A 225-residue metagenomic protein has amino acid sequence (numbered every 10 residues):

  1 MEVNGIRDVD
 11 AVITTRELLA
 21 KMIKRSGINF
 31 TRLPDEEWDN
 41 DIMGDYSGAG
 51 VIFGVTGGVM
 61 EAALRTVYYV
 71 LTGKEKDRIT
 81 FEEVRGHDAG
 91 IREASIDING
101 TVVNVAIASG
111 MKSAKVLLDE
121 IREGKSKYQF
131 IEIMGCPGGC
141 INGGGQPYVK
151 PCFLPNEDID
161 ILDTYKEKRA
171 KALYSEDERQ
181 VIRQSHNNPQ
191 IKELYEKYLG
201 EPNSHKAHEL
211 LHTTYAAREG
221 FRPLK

Functional and structural regions predicted by a protein language model:
M1-K225: Iron-sulfur-associated redox domains of electron-transfer enzymes in respiratory and anaerobic energy metabolism
